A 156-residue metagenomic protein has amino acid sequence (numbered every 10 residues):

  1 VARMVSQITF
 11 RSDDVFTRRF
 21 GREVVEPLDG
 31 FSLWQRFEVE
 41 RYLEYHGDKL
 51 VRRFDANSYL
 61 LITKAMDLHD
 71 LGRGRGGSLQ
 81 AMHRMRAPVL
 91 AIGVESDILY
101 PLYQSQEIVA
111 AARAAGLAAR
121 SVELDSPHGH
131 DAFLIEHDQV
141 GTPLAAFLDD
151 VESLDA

Functional and structural regions predicted by a protein language model:
V1-K49: Alpha/beta-hydrolase-fold enzymes
A2-S6, Y59-M66: Short alpha-helical scaffolding segments that buttress acidic/His motifs in well-ordered protein cores
Y45-H46, L61-A81: Active-site nucleophile elbow and catalytic-triad environment of alpha/beta-hydrolase enzymes
K49, M66-D70, E95-Y100: Acidic catalytic loop of the alpha/beta-hydrolase fold
G74-L79, P101-A112: Short alpha-helix in the alpha/beta-hydrolase fold that links the catalytic acid
M82-R86, R113-A115: Short, conserved loop/helix-junction motifs that constitute active-site signature segments in enzyme catalytic cores
M85, A91-G93: Short beta-strand/loop motif that positions the catalytic acidic residue of the alpha/beta-hydrolase fold
E107-A156: Catalytic active-site module of serine/aspartate enzymes centered on a nucleophile-bearing elbow/loop
